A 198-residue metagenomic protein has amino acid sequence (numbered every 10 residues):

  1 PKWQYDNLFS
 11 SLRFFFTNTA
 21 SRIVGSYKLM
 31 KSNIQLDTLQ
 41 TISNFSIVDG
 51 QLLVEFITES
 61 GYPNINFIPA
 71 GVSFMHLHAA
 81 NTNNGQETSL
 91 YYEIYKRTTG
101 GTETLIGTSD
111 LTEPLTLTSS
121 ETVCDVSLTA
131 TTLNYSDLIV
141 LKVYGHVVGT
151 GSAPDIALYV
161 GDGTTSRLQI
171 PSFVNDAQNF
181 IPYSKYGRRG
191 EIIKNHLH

Functional and structural regions predicted by a protein language model:
P1-N83, T131-E191: Proprotein-processing/basic-patch segments
N84-I94: Beta-strand acidic-aromatic groove motif in beta-rich domains, primarily in extracellular
L90-Y92, L117, V140-L141: Generic structural motif
Y95-T102: Change "in extracellular beta-sheet-rich domains … of secreted and cell-surface proteins" to "in beta-sheet-rich domains
T104-A130: Extracellular carbohydrate recognition and processing domains and analogous Trp-centered ligand-binding platforms
K194-N195: Polybasic, lysine-rich low-complexity intrinsically disordered segments
